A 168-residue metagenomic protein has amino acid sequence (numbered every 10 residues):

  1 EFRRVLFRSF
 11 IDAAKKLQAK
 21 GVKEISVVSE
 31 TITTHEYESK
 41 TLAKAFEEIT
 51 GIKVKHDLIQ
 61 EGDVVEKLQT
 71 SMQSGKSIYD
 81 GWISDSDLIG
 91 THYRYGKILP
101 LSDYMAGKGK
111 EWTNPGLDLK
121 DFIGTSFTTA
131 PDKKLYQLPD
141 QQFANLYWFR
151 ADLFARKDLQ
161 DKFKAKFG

Functional and structural regions predicted by a protein language model:
R3-K97, K108-L117, D158-F167: Conserved N-terminal structural module of periplasmic/extracytoplasmic solute-binding proteins
L6, S126-T128: Short beta-strand element of the conserved SAM-dependent methyltransferase core
A19-G21, S74-S77, H92-R94, T128-K133 (+2 more regions): Extracellular/periplasmic catalytic domains that process cell-envelope and extracellular macromolecules
Y95-I98, S102, L119, L135: Generic secondary-structure boundary/loop-capping signal
S102-G107, T129-G168: Helix-loop-helix "hinge/cap" segment bordering the ligand-binding cleft or interdomain interface
D121-I123: Acyl-group handoff/entry surfaces in thioester-processing enzymes
